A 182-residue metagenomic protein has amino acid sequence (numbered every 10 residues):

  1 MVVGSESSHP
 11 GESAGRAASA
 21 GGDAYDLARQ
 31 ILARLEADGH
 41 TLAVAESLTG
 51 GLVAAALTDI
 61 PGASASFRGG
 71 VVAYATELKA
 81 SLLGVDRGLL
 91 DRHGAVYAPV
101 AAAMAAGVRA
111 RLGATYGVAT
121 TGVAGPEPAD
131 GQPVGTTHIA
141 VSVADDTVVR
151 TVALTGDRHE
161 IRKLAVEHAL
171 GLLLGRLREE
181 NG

Functional and structural regions predicted by a protein language model:
M1-G182: Short alpha-helical segments enriched in small residues
